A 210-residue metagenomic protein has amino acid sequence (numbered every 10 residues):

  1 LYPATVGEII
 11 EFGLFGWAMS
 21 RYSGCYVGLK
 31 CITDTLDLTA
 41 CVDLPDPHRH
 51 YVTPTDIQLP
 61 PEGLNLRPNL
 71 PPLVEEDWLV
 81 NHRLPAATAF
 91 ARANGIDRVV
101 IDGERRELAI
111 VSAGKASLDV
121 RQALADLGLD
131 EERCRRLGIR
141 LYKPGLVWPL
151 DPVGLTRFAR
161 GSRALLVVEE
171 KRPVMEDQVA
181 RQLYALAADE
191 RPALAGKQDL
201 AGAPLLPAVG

Functional and structural regions predicted by a protein language model:
P3-G210: Flexible, low-complexity linker and terminal segments
